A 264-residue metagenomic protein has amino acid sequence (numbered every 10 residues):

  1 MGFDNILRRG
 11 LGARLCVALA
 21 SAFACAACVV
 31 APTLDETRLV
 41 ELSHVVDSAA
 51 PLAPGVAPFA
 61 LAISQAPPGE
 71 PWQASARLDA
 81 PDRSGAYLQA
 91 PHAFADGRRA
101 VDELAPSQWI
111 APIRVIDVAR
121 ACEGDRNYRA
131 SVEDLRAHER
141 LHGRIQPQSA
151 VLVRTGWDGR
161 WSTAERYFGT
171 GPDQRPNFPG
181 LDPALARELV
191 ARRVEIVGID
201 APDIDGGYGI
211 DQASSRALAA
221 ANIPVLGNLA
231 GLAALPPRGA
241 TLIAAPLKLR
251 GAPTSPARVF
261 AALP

Functional and structural regions predicted by a protein language model:
M1-R9: N-terminal secretory signal peptides that target proteins for export/translocation
R9-G10, Q146: Intrinsically disordered and other compositionally biased segments
A13-R14, L242: N-terminal leader/targeting segments
R14-A27: Bacterial N-terminal signal peptides
V29-P264: Active-/binding-site microenvironments in catalytic and ligand-binding cores
